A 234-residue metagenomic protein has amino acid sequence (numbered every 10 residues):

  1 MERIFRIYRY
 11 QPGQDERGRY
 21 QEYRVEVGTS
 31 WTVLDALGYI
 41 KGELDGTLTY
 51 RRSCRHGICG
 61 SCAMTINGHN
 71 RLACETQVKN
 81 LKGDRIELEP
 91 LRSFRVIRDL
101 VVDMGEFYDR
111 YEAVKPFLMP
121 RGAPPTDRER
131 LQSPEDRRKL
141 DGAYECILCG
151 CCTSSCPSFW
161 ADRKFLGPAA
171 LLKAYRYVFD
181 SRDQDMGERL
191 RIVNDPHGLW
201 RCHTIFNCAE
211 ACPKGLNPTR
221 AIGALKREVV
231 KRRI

Functional and structural regions predicted by a protein language model:
M1-E22: Eukaryote-biased recognition of intrinsically disordered, low-complexity regulatory segments
Y20-T32: Short, contiguous acidic and Ser/Thr-rich linear segments
V25, T49-R52: A cross-kingdom feature strongest in bacterial/archaeal respiratory oxidoreductases
E26, T65-G68: Short strand-turn-strand beta-turns centered on an Asx-Gly dipeptide
W31-G46, E89-I234: Ferredoxin-type iron-sulfur electron-transfer modules in oxidoreductases and energy-metabolism complexes
R51-R52, S61-T65: DNA-contacting interfaces and partner/effector-binding or oligomerization modules in DNA-centric proteins
R55-G57: Beta-rich nucleic-acid/ligand-interaction surfaces
H69-L88: Glycine-rich phosphate/adenylate-binding loop and adjacent beta-alpha elements of nucleotide- or dinucleotide-binding
